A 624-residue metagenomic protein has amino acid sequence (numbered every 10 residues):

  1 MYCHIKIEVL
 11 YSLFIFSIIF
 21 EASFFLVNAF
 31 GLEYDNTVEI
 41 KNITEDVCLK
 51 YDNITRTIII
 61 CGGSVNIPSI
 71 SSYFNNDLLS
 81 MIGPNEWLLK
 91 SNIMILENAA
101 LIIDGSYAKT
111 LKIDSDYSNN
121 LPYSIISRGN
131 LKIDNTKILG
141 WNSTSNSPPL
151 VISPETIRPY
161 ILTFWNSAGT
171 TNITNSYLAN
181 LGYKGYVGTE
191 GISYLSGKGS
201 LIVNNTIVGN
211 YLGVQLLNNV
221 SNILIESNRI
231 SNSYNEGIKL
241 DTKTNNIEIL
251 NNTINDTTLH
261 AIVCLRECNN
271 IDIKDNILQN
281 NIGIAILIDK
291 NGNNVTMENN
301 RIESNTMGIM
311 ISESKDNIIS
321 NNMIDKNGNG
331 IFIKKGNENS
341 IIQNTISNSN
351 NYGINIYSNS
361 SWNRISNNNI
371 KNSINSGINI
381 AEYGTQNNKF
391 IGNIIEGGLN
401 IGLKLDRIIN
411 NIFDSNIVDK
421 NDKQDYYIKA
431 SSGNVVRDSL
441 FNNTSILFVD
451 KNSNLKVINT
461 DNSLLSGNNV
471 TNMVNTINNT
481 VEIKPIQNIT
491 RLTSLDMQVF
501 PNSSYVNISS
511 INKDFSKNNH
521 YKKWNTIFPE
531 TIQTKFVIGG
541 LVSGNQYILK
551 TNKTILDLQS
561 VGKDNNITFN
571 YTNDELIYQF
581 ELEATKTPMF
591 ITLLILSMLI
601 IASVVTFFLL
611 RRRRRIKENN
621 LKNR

Functional and structural regions predicted by a protein language model:
M1-G31, S176, I225, I249 (+14 more regions): Secretory targeting signatures
A29-K274, L278-K326, F332, S340 (+6 more regions): Beta-strand/loop edge motif enriched in small/polar residues
N76-L79, K553-N566: Solvent-exposed beta-strand/loop surfaces of large extracellular or lumenal domains
E382, L405, I412-S466: Predominantly extracellular beta-rich ligand-binding scaffolds that present long acidic/polar faces for carbohydrate
K456-N507: Catalytic cores of secreted or luminal carbohydrate-active enzymes
I508, Y521-T526: Short, well-ordered beta-strand segments enriched in hydrophobic/aromatic residues
I527-G544: Surface-exposed beta-strand/loop patches in extracellular or lumenal glycoproteins
G562-T585: C-terminal beta-strand-rich structural cap/linker in extracellular carbohydrate-active enzymes
